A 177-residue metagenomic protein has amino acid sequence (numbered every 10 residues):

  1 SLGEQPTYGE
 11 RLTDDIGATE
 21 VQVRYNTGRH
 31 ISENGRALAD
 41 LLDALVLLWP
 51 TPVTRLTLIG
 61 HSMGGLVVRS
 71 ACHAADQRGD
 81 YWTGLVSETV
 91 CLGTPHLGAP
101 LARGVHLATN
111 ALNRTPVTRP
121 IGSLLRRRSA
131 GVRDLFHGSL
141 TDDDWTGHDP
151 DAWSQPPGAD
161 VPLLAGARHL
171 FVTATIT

Functional and structural regions predicted by a protein language model:
S1-I59, M63-G122: N-terminal non-catalytic accessory region
H73-T177: Helical cap/lid subdomain of alpha/beta-hydrolase-fold lipid enzymes that gates access to the catalytic pocket
